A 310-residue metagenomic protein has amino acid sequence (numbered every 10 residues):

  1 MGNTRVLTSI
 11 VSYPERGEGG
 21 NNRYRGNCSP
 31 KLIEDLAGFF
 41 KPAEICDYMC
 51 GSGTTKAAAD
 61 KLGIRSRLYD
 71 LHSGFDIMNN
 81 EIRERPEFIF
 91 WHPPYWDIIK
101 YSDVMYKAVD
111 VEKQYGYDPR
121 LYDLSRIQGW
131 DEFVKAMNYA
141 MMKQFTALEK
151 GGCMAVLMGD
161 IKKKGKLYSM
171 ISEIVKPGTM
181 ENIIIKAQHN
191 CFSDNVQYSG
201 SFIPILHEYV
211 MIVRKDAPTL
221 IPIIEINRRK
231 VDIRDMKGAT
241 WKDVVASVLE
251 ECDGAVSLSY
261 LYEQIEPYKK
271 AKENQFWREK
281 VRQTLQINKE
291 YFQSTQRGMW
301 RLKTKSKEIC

Functional and structural regions predicted by a protein language model:
M1-N288, S294-C310: Class I S-adenosyl-L-methionine-dependent methyltransferase catalytic core
